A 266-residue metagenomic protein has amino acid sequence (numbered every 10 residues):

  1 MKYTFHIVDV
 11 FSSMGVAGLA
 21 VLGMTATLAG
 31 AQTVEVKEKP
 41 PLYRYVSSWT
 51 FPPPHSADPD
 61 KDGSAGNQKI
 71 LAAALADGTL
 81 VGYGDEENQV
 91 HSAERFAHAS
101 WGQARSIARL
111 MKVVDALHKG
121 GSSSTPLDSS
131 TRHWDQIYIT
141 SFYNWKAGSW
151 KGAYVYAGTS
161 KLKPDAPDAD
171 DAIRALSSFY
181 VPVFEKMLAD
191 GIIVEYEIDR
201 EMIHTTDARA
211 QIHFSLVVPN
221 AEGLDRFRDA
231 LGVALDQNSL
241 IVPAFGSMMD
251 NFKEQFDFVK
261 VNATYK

Functional and structural regions predicted by a protein language model:
K2-G18: Bacterial N-terminal signal peptides that target proteins for export
Y3, V21-G23, L127-D128: Compositionally biased, low-complexity segments enriched in small residues
L19-G30: C-terminal segment of classical bacterial N-terminal signal peptides
G30-K119, P126-K266: Short S/T/G/P-rich N-terminal loop/turn motif that feeds into the first structured element of a domain
